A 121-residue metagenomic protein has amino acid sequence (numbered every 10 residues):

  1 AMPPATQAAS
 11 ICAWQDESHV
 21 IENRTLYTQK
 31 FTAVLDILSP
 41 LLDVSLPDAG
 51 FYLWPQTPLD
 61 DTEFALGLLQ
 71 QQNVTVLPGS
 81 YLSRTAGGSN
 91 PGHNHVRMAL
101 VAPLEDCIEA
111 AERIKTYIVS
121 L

Functional and structural regions predicted by a protein language model:
A1-L121: PLP-dependent class I/II
